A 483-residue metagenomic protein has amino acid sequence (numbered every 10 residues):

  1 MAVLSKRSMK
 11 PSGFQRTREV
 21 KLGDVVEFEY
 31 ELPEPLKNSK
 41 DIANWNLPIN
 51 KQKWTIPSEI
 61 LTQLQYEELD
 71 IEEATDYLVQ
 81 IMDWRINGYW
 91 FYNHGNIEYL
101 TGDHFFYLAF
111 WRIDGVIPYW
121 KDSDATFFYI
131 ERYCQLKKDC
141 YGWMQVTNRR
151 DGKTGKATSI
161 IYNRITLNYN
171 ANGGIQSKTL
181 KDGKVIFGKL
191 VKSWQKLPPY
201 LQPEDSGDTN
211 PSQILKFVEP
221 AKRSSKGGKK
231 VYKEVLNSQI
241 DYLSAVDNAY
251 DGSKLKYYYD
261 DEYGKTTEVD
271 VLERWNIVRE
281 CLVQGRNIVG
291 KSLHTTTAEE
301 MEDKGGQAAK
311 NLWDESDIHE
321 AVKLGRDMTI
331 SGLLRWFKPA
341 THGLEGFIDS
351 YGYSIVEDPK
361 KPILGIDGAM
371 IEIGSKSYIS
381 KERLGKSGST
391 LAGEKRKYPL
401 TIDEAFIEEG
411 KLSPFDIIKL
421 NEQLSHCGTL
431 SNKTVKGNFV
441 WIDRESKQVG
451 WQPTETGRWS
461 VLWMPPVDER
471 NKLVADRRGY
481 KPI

Functional and structural regions predicted by a protein language model:
M1-Y141, K189-S193, Y200, N210 (+1 more regions): N-terminal accessory segments
A2-S8, S12-R16, Y30, G142 (+9 more regions): RNase H-like, metal-dependent nuclease domains and their acidic two-metal-ion catalytic environment used
K138-I161: Walker A/P-loop
R164-A171: Post-Walker A helix-loop "phosphate-sensing" segment adjacent to the P-loop in P-loop NTPases
A171-S193: Conserved Walker A/P-loop ATP-binding site and its immediately adjacent core in helicase/helicase-like ATPase domains
L180-D182, A298-E302, H342-E345: Conserved nucleotide-binding/hydrolysis micro-motifs of P-loop NTPases
D241-Y242, I288-T297: Structural recognition of the conserved hydrophobic beta-strand(s) that form the central parallel beta-sheet of P-loop
V269-I288: Short, conserved "post-DEAD/DEAH" coupling segment immediately C-terminal to helicase motif II within the SF2/RecA-like
